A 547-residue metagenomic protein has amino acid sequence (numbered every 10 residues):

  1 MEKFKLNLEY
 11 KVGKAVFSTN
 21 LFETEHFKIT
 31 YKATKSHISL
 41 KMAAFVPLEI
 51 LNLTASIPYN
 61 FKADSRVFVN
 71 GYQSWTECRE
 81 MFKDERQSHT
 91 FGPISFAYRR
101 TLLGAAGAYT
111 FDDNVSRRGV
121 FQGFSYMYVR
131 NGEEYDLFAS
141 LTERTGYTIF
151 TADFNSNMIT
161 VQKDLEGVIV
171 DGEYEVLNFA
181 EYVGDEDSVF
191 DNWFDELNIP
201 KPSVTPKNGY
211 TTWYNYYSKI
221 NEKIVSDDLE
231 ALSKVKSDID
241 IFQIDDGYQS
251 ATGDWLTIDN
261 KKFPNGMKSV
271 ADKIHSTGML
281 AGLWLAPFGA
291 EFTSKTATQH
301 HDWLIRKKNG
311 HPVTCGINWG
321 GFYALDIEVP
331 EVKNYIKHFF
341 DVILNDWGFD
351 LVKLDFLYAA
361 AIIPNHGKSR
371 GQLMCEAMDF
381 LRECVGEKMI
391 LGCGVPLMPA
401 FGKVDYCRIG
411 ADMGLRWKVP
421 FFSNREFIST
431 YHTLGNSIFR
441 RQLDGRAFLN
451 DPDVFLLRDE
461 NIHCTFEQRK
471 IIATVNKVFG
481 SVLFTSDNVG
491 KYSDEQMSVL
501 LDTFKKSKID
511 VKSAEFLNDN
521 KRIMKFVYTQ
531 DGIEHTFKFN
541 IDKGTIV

Functional and structural regions predicted by a protein language model:
M1-V189: N-terminal accessory beta-strand-rich subdomains and adjacent acidic, glycine-rich linkers that precede catalytic cores
I38, I472, N476-F484, F516-V547: Carbohydrate-binding surface patches
P206-Y210, N215-D341, N345-P364: Aromatic-lined carbohydrate-binding/catalytic grooves of carbohydrate-active enzymes
Y216-I220, Q249-G253, F288-T293, A359-I363 (+6 more regions): Flexible loop/turn segments at secondary-structure boundaries
M267-I274, R370-K388: Alpha-helix-loop-beta-strand connector modules within alpha/beta enzyme cores
T298-N334, D379-K491: Glycan-recognition surfaces
F339, T503, K508: Conserved catalytic/binding loops enriched for acidic/polar residues
P364-L373, V404-D405: Short glycine/threonine-rich loop-to-helix capping motif typified by GTGT followed within a few residues by an Asp-Pro
